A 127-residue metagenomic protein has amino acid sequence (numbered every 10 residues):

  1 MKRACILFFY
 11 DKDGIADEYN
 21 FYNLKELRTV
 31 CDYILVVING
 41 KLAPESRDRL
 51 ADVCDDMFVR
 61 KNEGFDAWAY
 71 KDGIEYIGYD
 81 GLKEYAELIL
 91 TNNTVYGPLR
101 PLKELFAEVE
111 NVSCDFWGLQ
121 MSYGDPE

Functional and structural regions predicted by a protein language model:
M1-E127: ER/Golgi luminal nucleotide-sugar-dependent glycosyltransferases, focusing on the catalytic module
